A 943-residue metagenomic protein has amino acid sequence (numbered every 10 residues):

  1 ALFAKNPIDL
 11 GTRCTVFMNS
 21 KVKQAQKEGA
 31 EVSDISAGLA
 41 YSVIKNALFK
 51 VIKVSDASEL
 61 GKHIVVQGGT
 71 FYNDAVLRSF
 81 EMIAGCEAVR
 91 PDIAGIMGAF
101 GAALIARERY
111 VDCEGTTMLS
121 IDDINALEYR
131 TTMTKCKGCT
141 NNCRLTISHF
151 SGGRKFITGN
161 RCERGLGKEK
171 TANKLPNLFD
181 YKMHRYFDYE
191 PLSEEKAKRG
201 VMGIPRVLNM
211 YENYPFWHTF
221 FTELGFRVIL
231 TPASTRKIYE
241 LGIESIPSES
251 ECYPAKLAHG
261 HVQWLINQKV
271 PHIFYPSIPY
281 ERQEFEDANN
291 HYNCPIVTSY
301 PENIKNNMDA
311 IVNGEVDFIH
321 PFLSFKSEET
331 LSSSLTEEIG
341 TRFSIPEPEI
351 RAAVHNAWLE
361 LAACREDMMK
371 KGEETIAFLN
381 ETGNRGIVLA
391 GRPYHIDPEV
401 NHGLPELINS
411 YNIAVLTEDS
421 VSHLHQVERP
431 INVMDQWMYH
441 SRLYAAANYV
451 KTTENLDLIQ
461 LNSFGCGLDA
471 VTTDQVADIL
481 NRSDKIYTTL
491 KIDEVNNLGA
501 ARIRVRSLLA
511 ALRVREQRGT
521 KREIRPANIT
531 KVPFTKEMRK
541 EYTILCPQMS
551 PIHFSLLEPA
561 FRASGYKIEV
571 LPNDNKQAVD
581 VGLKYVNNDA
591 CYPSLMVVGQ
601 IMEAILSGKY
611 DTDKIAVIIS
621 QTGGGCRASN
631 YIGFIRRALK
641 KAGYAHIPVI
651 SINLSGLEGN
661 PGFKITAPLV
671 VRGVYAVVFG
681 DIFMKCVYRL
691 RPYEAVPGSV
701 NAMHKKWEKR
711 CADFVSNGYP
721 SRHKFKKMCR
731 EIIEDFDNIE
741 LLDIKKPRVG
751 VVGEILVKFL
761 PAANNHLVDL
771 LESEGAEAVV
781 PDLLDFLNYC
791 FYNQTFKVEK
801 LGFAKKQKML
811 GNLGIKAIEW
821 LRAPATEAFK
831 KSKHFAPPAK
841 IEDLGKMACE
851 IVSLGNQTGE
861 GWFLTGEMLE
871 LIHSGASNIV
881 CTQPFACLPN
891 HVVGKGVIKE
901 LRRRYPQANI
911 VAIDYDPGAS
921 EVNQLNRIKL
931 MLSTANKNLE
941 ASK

Functional and structural regions predicted by a protein language model:
F3-S33: A mobile "lid/hinge" subdomain adjacent to the ATP/sugar-phosphate binding pocket shared across diverse ATP-dependent
G11-C14, G69-F80, Y439, D474-R482: Flexible glycine/proline-rich, aromatic-decorated loop/lid segments
K23-A40, N46-L48, I96-I105: Acidic, Mg2+-coordinating catalytic module of metal-dependent nucleases/exonucleases that use a two-metal-ion mechanism
G38-G61, L864: Phosphate/ATP-binding catalytic cores across multiple sugar-kinase/actin-like superfamilies, primarily ASKHA
S42, A57-I83, A94-G95, N209-Y211 (+2 more regions): Glycine-rich phosphate-binding loops at beta-strand->alpha-helix junctions
A47, V66, V76, F80 (+7 more regions): Extended, hydrophobic alpha-helical segments in both membrane/secreted and soluble proteins
F49-A57, M82, C86, S607 (+2 more regions): Conserved helix-loop functional segments at active or binding sites
D92-I93, I105-K943: An N-terminal assembly and electron-transfer interface module characteristic of large anaerobic redox and radical
